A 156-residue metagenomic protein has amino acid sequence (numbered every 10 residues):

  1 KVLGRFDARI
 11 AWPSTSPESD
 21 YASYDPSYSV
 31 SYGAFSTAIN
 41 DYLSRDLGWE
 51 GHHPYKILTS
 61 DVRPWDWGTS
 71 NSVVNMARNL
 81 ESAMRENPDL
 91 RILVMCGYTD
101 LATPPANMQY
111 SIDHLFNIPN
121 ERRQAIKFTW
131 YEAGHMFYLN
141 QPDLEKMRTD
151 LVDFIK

Functional and structural regions predicted by a protein language model:
K1-A102: Alpha/beta-hydrolase fold catalytic core
R78-E81, A106, Y110, T149: Feature representing long, continuous alpha-helical segments
L90, P104-H114: Short alpha-helix in the alpha/beta-hydrolase fold that links the catalytic acid
R91, F116-M136: Catalytic histidine neighborhood in serine/cysteine hydrolases with alpha/beta-hydrolase-type architecture
V94-Y98, W130-E132, L151: Active-site proximal loops enriched in glycine and acidic residues that flank catalytic Cys/His/Asp and coordinate
L101, E132-D143: Catalytic histidine-centered segment of alpha/beta-hydrolase-like enzymes
N107, Y138-V152: Post-His helix in hydrolase/transferase enzymes
I155-K156: Short, hydrophobic alpha-helical segments
